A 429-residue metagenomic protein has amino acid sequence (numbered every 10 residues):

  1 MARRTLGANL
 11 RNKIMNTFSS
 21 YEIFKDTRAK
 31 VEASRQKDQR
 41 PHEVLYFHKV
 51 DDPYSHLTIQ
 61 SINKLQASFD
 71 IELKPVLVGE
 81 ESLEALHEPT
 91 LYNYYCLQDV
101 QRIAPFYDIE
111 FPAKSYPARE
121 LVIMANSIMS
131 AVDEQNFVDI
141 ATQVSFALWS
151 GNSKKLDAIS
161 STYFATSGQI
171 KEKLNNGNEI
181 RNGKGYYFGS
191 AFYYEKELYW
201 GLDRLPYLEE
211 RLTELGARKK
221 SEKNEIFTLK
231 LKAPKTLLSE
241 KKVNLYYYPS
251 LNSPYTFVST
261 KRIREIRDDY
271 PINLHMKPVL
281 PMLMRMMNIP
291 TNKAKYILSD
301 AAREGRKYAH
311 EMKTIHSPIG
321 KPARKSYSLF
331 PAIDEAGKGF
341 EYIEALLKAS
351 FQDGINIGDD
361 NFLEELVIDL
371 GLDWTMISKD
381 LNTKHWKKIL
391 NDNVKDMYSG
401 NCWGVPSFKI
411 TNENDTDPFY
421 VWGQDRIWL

Functional and structural regions predicted by a protein language model:
M1-V31, Q36: N-terminal leader/targeting and pre-domain segments
L10-N16, E43, H56-Q66, Q143-T236 (+3 more regions): C-terminal cap of thioredoxin/glutaredoxin-like
F24-A29, F227-L229, K277, N292-A294 (+3 more regions): Short acidic/polar alpha-helix capping motifs at helix-coil junctions
S34-K37, P75-V76, I180, L238 (+2 more regions): Short, flexible segments with low predicted structural confidence
D38-H42: Proline/glycine-enriched tight loop/beta-turn segments at coil->beta junctions that connect or precede beta-strands
F47-D51, Y248-N252: Aromatic-flanked redox-active Cys/Sec active sites in thiol-based oxidoreductases, especially the WC-centered
V50, H56-L148, V258-S350: Structural alpha/beta surface segment adjacent to cysteine/selenocysteine redox centers across thiol/disulfide enzymes
